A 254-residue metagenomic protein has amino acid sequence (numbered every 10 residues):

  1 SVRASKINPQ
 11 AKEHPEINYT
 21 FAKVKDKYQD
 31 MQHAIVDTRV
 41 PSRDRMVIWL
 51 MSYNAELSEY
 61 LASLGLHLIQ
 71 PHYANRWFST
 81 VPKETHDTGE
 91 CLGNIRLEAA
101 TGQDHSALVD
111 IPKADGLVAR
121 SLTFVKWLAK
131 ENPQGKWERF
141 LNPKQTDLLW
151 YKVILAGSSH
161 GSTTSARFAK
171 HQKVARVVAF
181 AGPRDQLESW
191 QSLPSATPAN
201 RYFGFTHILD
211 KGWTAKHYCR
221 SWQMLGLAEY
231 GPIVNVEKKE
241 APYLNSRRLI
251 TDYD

Functional and structural regions predicted by a protein language model:
S1-R45: A domain-start/cap signature at the N-terminus of enzymes
S42-S52, E59: Short beta-strand element of the alpha/beta-hydrolase
L57, K113, L117-R120, H217-S221: Stable alpha-helical elements in mature extracytoplasmic
G65-P82: Conserved alpha/beta-hydrolase
G89-T146: Alpha/beta-hydrolase active-site loop
I154-S165: Gly/Ala-rich beta-loop-alpha elbow adjacent to hydrolase catalytic centers
R167-R176: Conserved hydrolase catalytic core segment
A175-D254: The feature captures the conserved acid-bearing segment of alpha/beta-hydrolase catalytic domains
